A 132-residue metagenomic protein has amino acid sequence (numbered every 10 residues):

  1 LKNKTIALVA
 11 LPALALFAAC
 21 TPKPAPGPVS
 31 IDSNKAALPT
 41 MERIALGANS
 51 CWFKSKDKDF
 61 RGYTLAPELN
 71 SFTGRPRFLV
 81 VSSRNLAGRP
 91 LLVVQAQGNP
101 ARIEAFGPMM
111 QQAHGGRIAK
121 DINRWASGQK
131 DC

Functional and structural regions predicted by a protein language model:
L1-C20: Sec-dependent bacterial lipoprotein signal peptides
L14-S33: Bacterial Sec signal peptide processing site at the extreme N-terminus
V29-L38, E104-Q112: Second-shell loop/turn segments in exported
L38-R75: Post-signal-peptide N-terminal segment of Sec-exported extracytoplasmic proteins
L46, R102, P108-C132: C-terminal partner/receptor-binding element of secreted or periplasmic proteins
R77-S83, A105: Short beta-strand segments that buttress and anchor functional surface loops
L86-L92: Short, surface-exposed coil-to-beta transition loops
V93-A101: A short, surface-exposed beta-strand/turn
